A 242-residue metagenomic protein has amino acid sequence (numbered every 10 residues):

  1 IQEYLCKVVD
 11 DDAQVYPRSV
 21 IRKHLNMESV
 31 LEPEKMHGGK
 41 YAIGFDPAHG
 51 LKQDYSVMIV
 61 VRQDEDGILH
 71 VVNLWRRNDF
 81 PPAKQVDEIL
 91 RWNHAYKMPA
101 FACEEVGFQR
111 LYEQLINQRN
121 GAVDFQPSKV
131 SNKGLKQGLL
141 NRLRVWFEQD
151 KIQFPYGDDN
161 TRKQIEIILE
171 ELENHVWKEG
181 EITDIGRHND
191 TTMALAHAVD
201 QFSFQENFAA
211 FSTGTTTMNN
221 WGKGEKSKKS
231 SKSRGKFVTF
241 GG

Functional and structural regions predicted by a protein language model:
I1-V130, Q137, N141, Q153-G242: RNase H-like, metal-dependent nuclease domains and their acidic two-metal-ion catalytic environment used
R144, D150-K151: Short glycine-centered helix-capping/turn motifs at secondary-structure transition points
